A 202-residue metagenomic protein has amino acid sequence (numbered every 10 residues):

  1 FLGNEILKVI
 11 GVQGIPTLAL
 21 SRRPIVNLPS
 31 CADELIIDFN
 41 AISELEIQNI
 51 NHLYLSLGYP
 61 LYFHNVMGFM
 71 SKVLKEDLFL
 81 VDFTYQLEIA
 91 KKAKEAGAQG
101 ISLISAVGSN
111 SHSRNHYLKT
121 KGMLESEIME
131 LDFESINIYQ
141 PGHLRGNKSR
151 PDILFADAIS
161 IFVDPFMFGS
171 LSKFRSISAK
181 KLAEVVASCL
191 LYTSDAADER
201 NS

Functional and structural regions predicted by a protein language model:
F1, M67-K119, E130, N137-Y139: Conserved Rossmann-fold NAD(P)-dependent oxidoreductase catalytic core, especially the SDR/UDP-sugar
F1-G11: N-terminal Rossmann NAD(P)H-binding glycine-rich loop of SDR-like oxidoreductase domains
E5-I6, P29, H64-V66, H112-R114 (+1 more regions): Short glycine-/acidic-enriched loop or helix-start segments at secondary-structure transitions that form or flank
Q13, S111-S194: Oxidoreductase cofactor-interface core, primarily capturing Rossmann-like NAD(P)-dependent enzymes
T17: Short beta-strand element of Class I
L20-P24: N-terminal Rossmann-fold cofactor-binding loop
A32-E88, K92-E95: NAD(P)H-binding glycine-rich loop region in Rossmannoid oxidoreductase-like domains and their noncatalytic homologs
Y192-S202: Single conserved hydrophobic/aromatic residue that forms the stacking wall/gate of nucleotide- or nucleobase-binding
